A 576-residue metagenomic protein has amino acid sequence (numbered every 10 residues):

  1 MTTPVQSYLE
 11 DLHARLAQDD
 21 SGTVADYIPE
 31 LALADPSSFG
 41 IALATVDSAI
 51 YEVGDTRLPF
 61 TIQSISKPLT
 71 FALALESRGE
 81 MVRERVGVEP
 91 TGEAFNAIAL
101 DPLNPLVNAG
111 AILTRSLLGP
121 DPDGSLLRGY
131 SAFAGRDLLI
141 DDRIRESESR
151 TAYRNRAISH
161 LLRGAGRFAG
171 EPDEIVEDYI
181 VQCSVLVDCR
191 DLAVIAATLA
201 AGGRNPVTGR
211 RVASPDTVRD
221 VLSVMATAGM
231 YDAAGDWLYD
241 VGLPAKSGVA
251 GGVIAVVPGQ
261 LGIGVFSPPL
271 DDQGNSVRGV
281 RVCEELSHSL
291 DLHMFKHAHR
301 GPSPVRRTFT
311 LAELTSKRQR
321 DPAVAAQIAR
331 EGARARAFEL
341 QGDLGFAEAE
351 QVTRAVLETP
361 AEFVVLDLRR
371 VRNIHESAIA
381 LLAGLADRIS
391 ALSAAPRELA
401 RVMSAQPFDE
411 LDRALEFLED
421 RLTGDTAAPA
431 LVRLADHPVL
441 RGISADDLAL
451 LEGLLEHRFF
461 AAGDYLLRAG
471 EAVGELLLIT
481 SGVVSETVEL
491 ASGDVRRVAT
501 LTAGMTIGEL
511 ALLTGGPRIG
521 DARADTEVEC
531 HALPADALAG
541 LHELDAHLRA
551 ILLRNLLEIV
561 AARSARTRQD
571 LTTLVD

Functional and structural regions predicted by a protein language model:
M1-S21, E76-Q182, R190, T198: Active-site-adjacent helix/loop patches that line small-molecule binding or acyl-intermediate pockets
V5-Q6, E416-Y465, T502, L512 (+1 more regions): Cyclic nucleotide-binding regulatory module and flanking cytosolic helices
S48, T61-R83, I195, I263: Active-site SXXK
K67, G463, A472-A491, T502-T506: Glycine- and acidic-residue-biased ligand/ion/polar-headgroup-sensing regions
G202-A233, L238-L311, G332: Structured C-terminal helix/loop/strand segments within mature extracytoplasmic catalytic/sensor domains
I263, R497-R554: Cyclic-nucleotide recognition modules
A312-R354, L368-R372: STAS-typified acidic loop motif
G342-Q406: Amphipathic alpha-helical interaction surfaces in cytosolic regulatory modules
